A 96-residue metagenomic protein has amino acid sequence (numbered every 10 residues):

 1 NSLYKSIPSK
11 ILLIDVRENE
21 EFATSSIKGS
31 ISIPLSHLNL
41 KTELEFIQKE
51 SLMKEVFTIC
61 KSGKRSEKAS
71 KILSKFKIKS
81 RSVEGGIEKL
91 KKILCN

Functional and structural regions predicted by a protein language model:
N1-I11, N19-V56, K61-N96: Rhodanese-like catalytic fold shared by cysteine-dependent sulfurtransferases and DSP/PTP-type phosphatases
